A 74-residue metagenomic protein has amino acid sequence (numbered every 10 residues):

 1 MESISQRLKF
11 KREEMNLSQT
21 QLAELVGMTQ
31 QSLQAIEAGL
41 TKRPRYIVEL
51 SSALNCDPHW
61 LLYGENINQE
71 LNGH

Functional and structural regions predicted by a protein language model:
M1-E14: A short, Lys/Arg-rich alpha-helix, primarily the initiator
R7, S18, R43-Y46, D57: Residues that mark the N-terminal boundary/hinge immediately upstream of a DNA-recognition element
E13, E24, S52: Alpha-helical residues within the helix-turn-helix
N16-A35: Short alpha-helical DNA-recognition segment
G39-S52, N68: Short, basic-rich loop-to-helix N-cap that marks the start of a DNA-contacting helix
S52, L62-H74: Short, charged recognition helix plus adjacent turn of helix-turn-helix-like nucleic-acid-binding domains
